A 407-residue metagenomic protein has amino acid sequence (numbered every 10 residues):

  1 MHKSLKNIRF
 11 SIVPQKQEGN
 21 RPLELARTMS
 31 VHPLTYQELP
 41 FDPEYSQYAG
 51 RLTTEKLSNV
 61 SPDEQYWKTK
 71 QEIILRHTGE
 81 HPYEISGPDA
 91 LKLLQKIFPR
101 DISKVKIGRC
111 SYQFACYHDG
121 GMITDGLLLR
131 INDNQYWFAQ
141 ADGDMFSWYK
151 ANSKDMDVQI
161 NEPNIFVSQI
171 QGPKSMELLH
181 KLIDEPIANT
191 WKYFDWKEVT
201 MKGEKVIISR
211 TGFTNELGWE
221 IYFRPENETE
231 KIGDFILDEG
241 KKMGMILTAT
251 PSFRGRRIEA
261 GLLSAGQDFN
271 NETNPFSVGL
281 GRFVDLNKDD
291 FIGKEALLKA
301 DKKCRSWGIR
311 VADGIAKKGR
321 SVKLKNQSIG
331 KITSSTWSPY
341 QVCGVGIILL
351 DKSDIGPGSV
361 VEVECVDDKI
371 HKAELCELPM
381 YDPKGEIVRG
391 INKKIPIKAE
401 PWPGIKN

Functional and structural regions predicted by a protein language model:
H2-N407: Basic, glycine/lysine-rich polyanion-binding surfaces/domains
